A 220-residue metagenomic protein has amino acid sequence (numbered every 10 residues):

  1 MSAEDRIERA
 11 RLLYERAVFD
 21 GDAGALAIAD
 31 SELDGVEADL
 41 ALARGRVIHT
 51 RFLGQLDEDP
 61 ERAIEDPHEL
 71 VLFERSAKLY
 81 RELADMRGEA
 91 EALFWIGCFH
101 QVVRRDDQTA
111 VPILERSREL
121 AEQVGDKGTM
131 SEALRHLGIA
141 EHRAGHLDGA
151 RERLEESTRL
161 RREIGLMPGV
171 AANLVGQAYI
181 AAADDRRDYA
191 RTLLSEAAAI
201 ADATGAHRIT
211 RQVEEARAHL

Functional and structural regions predicted by a protein language model:
E4, R9-R11, D39, R44-R46 (+5 more regions): Residue register of alpha-helical TPR repeats
L12, V47, G54, L79 (+6 more regions): Residue-level signature for tetratricopeptide repeat
R16, R51, L83, I96 (+7 more regions): Structural motif corresponding to the intra-repeat A-B loop/turn of tetratricopeptide repeats
L26, L33, F73, Y80 (+5 more regions): Hydrophobic/aromatic packing residues within the alpha-helices of TPR/SEL1-like helical repeat arrays
H49-V71: Short coil/linker segments at helix-helix boundaries
L72, E89-H100, I113, M130-E141 (+5 more regions): TPR/Sel1-like alpha-solenoid repeat signature
L79-D85, R105, E119-D126, R159-P168 (+2 more regions): Short coil/turn linkers that connect adjacent helices within long alpha-helical scaffolds, especially alpha-solenoid
